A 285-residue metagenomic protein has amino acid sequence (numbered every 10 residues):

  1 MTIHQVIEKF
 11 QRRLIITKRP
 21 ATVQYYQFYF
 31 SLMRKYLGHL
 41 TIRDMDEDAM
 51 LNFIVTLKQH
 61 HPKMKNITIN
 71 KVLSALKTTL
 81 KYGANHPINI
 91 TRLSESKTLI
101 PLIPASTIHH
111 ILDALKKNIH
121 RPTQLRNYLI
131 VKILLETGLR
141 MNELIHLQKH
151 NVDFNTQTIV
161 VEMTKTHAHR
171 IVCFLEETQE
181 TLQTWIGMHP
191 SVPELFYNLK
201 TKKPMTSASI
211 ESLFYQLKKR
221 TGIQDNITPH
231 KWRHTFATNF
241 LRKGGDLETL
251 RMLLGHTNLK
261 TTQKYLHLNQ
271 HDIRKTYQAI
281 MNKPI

Functional and structural regions predicted by a protein language model:
M1-I285: Conserved catalytic core of the tyrosine transesterase superfamily
